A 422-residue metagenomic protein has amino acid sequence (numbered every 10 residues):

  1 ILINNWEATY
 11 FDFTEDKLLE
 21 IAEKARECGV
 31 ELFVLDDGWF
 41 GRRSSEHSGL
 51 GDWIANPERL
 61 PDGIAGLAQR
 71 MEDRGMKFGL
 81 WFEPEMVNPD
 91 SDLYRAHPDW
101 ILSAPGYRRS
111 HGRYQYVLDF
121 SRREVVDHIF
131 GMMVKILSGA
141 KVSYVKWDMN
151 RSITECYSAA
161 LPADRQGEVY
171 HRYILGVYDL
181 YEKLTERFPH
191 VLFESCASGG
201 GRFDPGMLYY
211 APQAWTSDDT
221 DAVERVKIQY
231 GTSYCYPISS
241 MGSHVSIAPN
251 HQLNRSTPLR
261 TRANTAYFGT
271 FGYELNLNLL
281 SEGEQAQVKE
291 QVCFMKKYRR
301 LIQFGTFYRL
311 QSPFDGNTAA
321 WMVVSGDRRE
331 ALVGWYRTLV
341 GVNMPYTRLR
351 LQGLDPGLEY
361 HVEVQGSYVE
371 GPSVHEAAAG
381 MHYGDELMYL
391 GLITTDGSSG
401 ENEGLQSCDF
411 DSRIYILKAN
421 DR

Functional and structural regions predicted by a protein language model:
L2-G131, Y144: Aromatic-lined carbohydrate-binding/catalytic grooves of carbohydrate-active enzymes
I3, F33, M71, I129 (+5 more regions): Conserved, mostly hydrophobic/aromatic
R26, L137-S138: Non-catalytic positions within long, well-ordered alpha-helices that form the structural scaffold/packing of enzyme
D37, S143-E155, P189, E194-F203: Short acidic/histidine-rich active-site segments
N88, D92-D127, H171-N278: Glycan-recognition surfaces
R260-Q311: Catalytic cores of secreted or luminal carbohydrate-active enzymes
P313-D355: Carbohydrate-binding surface patches
L339-R422: C-terminal beta-sandwich/jelly-roll accessory domains of carbohydrate-active enzymes
